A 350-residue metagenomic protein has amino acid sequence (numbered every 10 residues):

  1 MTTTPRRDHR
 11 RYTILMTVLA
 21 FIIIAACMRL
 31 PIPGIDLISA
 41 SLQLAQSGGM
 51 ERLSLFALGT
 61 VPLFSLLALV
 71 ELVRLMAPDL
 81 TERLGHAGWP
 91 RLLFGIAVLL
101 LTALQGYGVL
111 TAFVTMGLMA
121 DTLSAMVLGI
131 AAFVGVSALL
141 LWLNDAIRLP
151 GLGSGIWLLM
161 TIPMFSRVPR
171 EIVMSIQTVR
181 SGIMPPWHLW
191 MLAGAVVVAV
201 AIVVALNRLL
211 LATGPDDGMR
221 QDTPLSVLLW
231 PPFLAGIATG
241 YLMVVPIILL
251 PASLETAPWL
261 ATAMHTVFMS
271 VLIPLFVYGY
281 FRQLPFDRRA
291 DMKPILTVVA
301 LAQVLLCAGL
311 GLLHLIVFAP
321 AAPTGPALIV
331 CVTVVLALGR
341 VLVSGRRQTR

Functional and structural regions predicted by a protein language model:
M1-R350: N-terminal cationic and glycine-rich segments that engage phosphates or anionic surfaces
